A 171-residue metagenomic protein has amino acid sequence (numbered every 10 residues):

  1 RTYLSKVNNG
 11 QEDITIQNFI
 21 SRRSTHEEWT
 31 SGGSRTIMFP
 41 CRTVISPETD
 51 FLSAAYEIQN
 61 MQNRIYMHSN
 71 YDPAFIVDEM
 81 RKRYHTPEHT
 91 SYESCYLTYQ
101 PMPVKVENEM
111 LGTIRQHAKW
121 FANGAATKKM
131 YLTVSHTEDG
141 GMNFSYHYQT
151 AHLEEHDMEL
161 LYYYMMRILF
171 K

Functional and structural regions predicted by a protein language model:
R1, S5, A55, Q59 (+1 more regions): Short amphipathic alpha-helical segments
L4-S5, Y84, L169-F170: A short hydrophobic/aromatic micro-motif that marks alpha-helical segments and, especially, helix-coil
V7-A118, T150-E154: His-Asp-centered acyl/peptidyl-transfer active-site segments
E12-F19, F51-S53, D72, F121-K171: Extended, hydrophobic beta-loop-alpha segments that form or line the acyl/peptidyl-thioester binding and transfer paths
